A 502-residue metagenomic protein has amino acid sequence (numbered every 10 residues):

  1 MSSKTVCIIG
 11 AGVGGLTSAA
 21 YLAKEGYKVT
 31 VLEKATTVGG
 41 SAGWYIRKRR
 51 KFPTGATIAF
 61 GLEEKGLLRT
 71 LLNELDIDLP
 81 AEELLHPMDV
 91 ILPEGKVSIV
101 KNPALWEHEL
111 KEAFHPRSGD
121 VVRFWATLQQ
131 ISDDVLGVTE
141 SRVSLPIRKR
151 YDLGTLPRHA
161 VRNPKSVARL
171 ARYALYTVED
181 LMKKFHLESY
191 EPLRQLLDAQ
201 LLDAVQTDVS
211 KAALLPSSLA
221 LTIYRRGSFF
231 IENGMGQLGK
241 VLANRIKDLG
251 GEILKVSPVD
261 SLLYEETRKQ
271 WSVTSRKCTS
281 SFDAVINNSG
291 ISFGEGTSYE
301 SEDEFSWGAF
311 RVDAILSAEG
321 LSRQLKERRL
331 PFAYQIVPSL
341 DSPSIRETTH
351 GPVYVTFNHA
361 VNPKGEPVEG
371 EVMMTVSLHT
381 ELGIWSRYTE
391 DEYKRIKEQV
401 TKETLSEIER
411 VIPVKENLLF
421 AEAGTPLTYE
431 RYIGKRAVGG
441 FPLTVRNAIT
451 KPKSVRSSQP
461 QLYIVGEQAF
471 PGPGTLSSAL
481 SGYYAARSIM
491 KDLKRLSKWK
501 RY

Functional and structural regions predicted by a protein language model:
S3-V143: N-terminal glycine-rich phosphate/pyrophosphate-binding loop and immediately adjacent elements
Q129-L249, A437-V445: Active-site/ligand-binding neighborhood in enzyme catalytic cores
P192-T207, P413-G472: A glycine-rich dinucleotide-binding beta-alpha-beta segment and adjacent secondary-structure elements that constitute
F230, P258-V368: Mid-domain catalytic core of redox enzymes that form a hydrophobic substrate pocket/lid adjacent to a catalytic redox
I246-V259: A conserved beta-strand/loop element that lines the FAD pocket in flavoprotein oxidoreductases
E319-P426: C-terminal segments that line or cap access tunnels to active or ligand-binding sites in enzymes and enzyme-associated
E467-I489: A conserved FAD-binding loop/helix module that cradles the flavin
K491-Y502: Active-site-proximal substrate-binding core of FAD-dependent oxidoreductases
